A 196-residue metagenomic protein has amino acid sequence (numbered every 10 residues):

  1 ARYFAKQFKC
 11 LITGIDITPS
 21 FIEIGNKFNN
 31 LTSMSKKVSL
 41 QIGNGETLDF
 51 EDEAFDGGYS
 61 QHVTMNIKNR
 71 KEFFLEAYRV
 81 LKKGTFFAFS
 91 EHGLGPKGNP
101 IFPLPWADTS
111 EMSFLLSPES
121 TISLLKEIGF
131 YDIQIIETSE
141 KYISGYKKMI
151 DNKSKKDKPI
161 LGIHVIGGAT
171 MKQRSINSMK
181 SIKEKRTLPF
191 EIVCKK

Functional and structural regions predicted by a protein language model:
A1-T47: Class I SAM-dependent methyltransferase SAM/SAH-binding core
I12, F87-A88, D132: A short hydrophobic/small-residue beta-strand
E46-G58: A short acidic, Gly/Pro-enriched loop at the edge of an enzyme's catalytic core that lines a small-molecule cofactor
D56-N69: A short SAM/SAH-binding and catalytic strip from SAM-dependent methyltransferases
K71-F86: A short glycine-rich, Lys/Arg-flanked "PGG" loop and its adjoining helix->strand segment in the class I
F89-M112: Short, glycine-/aromatic-enriched active-site segment of Class I SAM-dependent methyltransferases
S113-G129, I133: Short alpha-helix
Q134-K196: Conserved Class I S-adenosyl-L-methionine
